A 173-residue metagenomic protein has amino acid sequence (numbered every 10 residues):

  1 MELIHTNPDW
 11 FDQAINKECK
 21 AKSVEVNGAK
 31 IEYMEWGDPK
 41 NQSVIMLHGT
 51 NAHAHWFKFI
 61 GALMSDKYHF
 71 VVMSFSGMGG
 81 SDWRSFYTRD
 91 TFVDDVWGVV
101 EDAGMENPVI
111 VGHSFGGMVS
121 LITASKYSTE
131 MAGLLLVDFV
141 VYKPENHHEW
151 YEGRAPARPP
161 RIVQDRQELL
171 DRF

Functional and structural regions predicted by a protein language model:
M1-V44, D66-Y68, M105-E106: Alpha/beta-hydrolase fold catalytic core
V26-M34, V72-V111: Active-site loop/oxyanion-hole signature of alpha/beta-hydrolase fold enzymes
A29-G80: Conserved HGGG/HGGXW glycine-rich cap/lid loop of the alpha/beta-hydrolase fold
W56-K58, S81-Y87, N146-H148: Conserved catalytic-core motifs of eukaryotic protein kinase domains, centered on the activation segment
G61, V100, T123-A124: A conserved amphipathic alpha-helix that caps or lines the catalytic cleft of carbohydrate- and lipid-modifying enzymes
G112, G116, S120: Gly/Ala-rich beta-loop-alpha elbow adjacent to hydrolase catalytic centers
L121-S125, A132-R166: Flexible "cap/lid" loop of the alpha/beta hydrolase fold
